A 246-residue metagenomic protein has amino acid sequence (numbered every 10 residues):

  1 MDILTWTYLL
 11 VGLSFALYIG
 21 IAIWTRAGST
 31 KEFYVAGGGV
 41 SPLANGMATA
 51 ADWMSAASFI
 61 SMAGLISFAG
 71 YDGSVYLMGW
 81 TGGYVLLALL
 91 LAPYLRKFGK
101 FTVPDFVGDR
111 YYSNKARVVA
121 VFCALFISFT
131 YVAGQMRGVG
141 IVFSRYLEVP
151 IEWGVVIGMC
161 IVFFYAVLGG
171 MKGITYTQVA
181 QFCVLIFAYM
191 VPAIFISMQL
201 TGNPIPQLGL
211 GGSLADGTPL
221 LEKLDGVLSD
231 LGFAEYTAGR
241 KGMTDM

Functional and structural regions predicted by a protein language model:
M1-F59, A166-G169: Membrane-interface "cap" regions at the ends of multi-pass membrane proteins
D2-I3, G38-V40, A44, S61-V75 (+2 more regions): Loop-to-helix junctions at membrane interfaces in multi-pass transport proteins
D2-T25, A44, G64-K100, P104-D105 (+1 more regions): Extracellular loop-to-transmembrane helix junctions
Y8-V11, N45, V121, S128 (+3 more regions): Residues within membrane-spanning alpha-helices of integral membrane proteins, especially the hydrophobic core/packing
L9, A16-A27, V85-P93, A133-G140 (+2 more regions): Structural signature of transmembrane alpha-helix termini at the membrane-water interface
F15, D52-W53, W80-Y84, A124-L125 (+3 more regions): Residue-level recognition of pore/gate-forming positions within transmembrane alpha-helices of multi-pass
S74-G169, E222-D245: Helix-loop-helix module between adjacent transmembrane segments
